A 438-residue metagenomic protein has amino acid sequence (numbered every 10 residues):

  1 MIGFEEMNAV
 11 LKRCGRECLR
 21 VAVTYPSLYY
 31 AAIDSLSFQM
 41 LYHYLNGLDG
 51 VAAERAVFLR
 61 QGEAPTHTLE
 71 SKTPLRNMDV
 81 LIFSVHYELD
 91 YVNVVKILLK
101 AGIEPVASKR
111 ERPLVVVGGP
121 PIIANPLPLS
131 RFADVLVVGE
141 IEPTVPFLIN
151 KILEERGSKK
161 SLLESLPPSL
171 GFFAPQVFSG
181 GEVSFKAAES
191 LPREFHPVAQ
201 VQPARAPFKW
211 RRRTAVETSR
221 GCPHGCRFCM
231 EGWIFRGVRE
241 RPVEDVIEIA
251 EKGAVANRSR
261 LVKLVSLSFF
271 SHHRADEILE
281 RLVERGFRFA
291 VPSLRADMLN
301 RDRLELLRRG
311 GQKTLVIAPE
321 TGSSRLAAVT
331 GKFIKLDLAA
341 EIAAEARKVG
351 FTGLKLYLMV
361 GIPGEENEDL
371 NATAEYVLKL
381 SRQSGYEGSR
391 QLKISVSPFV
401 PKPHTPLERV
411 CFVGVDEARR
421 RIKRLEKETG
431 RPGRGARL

Functional and structural regions predicted by a protein language model:
M1-A22, Y29-Y30, F172-A215: N-terminal [4Fe-4S]-dependent radical SAM core
V23-Y25, Y30, E248-K355, V360-Q391 (+2 more regions): Conserved SAM/AdoMet-binding glycine-rich loop
T24-P26, A56, S84, G118 (+1 more regions): Short hydrophobic segments within beta-strands
L28-L36, E88: A short, glycine/small-residue-rich beta-strand->loop->alpha-helix junction that serves as a flexible
S35, F208-E244: Canonical Radical SAM [4Fe-4S] cluster-binding loop centered on the CxxxCxxC motif and its immediate flanking residues
F38-M40, L98, R131-A133, I152 (+6 more regions): Short secondary-structure boundary/capping segments
M40-A52, V283-G286: Short helix-loop-beta junction
F58-G181, P403-L438: Glycine-rich beta-alpha loop elements in corrinoid/cobalamin-binding modules across cobalamin-dependent enzymes
